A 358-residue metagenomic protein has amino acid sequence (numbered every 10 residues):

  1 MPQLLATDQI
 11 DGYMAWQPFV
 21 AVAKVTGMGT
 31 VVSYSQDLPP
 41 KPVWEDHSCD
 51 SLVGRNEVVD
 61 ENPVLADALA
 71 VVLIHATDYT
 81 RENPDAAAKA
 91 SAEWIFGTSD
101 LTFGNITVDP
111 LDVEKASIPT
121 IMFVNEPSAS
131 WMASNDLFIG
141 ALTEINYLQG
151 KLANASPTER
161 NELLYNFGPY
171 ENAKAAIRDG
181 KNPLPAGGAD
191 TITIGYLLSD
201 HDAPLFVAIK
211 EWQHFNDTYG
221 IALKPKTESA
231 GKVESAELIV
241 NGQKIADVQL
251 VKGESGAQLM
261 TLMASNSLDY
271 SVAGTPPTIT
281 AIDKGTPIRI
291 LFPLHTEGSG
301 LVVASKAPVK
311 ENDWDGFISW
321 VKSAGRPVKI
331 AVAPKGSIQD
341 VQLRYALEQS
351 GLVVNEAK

Functional and structural regions predicted by a protein language model:
M1-L4, D11-Q17, Y34, F167-K358: Short, glycine-/small- and polar/acidic-enriched structural segments that line small-molecule recognition paths
P2-W94, P276, K358: Pocket-lining segment of extracytoplasmic ligand-binding domains
G29, G97-T98, T102, T107-D109 (+5 more regions): Short coil/loop linkers at secondary-structure junctions
G29, S48-L52, N56-E57, F138 (+3 more regions): Small-molecule pocket liners
P42-V43, S130, Y196: Short Gly/Pro-enriched turn/cap motifs at secondary-structure boundaries
D60-Q149: Secondary-structure end/capping motifs
D136-T191: Conserved C-terminal helix/tail region of periplasmic/extracytoplasmic solute-binding proteins
